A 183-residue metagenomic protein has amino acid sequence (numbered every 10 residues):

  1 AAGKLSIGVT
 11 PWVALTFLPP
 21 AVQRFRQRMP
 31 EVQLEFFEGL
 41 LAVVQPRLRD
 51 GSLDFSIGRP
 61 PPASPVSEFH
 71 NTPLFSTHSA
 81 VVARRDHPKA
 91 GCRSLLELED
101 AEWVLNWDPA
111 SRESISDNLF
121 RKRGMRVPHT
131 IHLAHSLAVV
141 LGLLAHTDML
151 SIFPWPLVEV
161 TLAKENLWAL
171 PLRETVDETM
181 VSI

Functional and structural regions predicted by a protein language model:
A2-A63, L133: Central regulatory/effector-binding core of bacterial HTH transcription factors
I7, R47-R49, L98, G142-D148 (+1 more regions): Hydrophobic residues within well-ordered alpha-helices
A21-R28, S52, E113-V127: Ligand-binding cleft/hinge of the Venus flytrap
R28, G39-A101, L157, E174-D177: Acidic, Gly/Pro-rich loop/turn segments at junctions of secondary structure
Q33, R47, G51-S52, P73 (+4 more regions): Conserved functional loop/turn residues at catalytic and ligand-binding sites
R59, K89-R93, A101-G124: Secondary-structure junction motif
S64-T72, T77, A138-I183: Beta-alpha-beta core module
A83-R84, N106-W107, H129-T130, F153-P154: Thr-Gly-centered strand-to-loop micro-motif
